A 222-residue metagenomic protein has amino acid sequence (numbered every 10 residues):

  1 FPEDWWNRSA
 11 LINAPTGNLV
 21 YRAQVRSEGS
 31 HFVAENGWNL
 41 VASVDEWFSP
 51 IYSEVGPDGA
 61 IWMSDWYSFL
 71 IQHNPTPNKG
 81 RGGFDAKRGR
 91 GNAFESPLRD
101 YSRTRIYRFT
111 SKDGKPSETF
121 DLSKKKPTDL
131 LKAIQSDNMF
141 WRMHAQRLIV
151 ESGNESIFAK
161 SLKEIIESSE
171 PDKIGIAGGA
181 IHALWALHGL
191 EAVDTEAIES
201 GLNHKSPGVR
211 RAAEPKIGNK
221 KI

Functional and structural regions predicted by a protein language model:
F1-L130, L148-E151: Beta-propeller domains with acidic blade repeats across secreted/periplasmic ectodomains and cytosolic WD/CNH propellers
P2-D4, R26-A34, D172, L190-D194 (+2 more regions): Secondary-structure transition/capping motifs at alpha-helix termini and the adjoining loop/turn into the next element
N18, F48, I61-S64, T104 (+9 more regions): Feature representing long, continuous alpha-helical segments
R99, S206-V209: C-terminal structured domain segments across diverse proteins
S117-F120, F140-N154, A177-A192, A197-N203 (+1 more regions): Structural detector for internal amphipathic alpha-helices that build alpha-solenoid repeat scaffolds
D129-A133, S161-K173, A197-K205: Alpha-solenoid HEAT/Armadillo-like helical repeat scaffolds in large eukaryotic proteins
S136: Cofactor-/ligand-binding subdomain signature composed of acidic, glycine-rich, tryptophan-containing flexible loops
I157: Conserved nucleotide- and phosphate/pyrophosphate-binding catalytic cores in adenylate/nucleotidyl-handling enzymes
